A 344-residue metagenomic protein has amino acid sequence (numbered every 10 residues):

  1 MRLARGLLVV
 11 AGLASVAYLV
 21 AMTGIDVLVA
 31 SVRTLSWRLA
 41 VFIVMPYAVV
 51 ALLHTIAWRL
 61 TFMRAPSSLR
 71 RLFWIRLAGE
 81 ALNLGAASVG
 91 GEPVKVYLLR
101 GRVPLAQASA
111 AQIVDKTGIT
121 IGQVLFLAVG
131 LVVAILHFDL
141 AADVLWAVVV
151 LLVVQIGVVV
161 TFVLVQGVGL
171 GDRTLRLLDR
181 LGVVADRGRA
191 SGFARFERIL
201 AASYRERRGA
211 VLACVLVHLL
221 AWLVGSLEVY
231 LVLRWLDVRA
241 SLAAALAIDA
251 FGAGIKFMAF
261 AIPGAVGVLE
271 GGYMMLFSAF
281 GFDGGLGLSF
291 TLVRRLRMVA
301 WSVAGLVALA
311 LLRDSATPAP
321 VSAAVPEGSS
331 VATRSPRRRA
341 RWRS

Functional and structural regions predicted by a protein language model:
M1-L77, V133-F257, G284-S344: Predominantly cytoplasmic-facing regulatory/coupling regions of multi-pass membrane proteins
L53, G90-G91, I121, L125 (+1 more regions): Residue positions within transmembrane alpha-helices of multi-pass solute transporters
R59-P66, V96-A106, A110: Transmembrane-helix boundary and interhelical linker motifs in polytopic inner-membrane proteins
R70-W74, E92, R102-T120, F282-V293: Membrane-interface alpha-helices at helix entry/exit sites of multi-pass transporters
L72-G101: Hydrophobic, aromatic-rich membrane-embedded alpha-helical segments
A81-A87, R234, A250-E270: Transmembrane alpha-helix interface/packing and boundary motifs in multi-pass membrane proteins, characterized by
L98-A106, I248, E270-L286: Interfacial segments of multi-pass membrane proteins
I113-V133: Hydrophobic alpha-helical transmembrane segments of ABC transporter permease domains
